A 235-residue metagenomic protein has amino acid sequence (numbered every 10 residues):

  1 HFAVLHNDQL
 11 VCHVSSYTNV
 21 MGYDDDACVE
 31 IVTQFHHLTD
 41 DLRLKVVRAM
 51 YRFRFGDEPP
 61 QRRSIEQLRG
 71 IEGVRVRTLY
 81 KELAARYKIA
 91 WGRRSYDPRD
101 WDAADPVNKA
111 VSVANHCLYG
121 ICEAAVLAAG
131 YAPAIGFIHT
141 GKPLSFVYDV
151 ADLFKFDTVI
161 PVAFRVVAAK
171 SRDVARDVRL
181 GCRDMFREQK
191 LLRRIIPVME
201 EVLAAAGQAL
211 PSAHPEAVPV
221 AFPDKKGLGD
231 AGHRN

Functional and structural regions predicted by a protein language model:
H1-L38: Conserved, typically small/hydrophobic "pivot" residues
Q34-N235: Active-site helix-to-loop segments that bind/position phosphate- or nucleotide-bearing substrates and donors across
